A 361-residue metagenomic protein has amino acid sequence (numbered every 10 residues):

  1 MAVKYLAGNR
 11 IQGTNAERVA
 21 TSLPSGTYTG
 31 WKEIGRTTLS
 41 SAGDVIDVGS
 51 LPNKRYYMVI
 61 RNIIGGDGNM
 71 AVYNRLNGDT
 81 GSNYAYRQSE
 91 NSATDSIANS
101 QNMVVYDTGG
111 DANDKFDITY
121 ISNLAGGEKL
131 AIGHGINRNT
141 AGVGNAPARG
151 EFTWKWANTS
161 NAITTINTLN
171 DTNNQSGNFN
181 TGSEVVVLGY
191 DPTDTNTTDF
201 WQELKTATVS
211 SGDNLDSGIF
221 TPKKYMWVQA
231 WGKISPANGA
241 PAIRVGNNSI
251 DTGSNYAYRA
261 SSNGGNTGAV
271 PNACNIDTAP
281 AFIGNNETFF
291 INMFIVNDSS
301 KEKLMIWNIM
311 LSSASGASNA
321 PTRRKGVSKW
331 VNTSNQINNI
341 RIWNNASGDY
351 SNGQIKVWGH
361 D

Functional and structural regions predicted by a protein language model:
A2-D361: Surface-exposed molecular-recognition determinants
